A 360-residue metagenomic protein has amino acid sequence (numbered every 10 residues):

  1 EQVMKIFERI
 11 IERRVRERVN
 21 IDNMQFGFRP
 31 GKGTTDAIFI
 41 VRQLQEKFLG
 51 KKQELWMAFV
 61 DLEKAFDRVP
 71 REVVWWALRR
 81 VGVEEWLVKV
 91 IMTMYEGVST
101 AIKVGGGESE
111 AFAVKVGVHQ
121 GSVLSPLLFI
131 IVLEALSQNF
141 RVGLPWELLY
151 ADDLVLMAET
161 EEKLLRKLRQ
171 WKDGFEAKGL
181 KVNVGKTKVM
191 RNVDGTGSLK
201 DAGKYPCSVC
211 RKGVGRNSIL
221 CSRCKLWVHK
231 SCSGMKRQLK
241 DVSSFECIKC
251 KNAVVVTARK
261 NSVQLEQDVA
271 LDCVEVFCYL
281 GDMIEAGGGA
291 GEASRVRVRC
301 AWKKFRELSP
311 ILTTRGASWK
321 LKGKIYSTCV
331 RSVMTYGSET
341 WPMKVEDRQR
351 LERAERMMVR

Functional and structural regions predicted by a protein language model:
E1-L127: Conserved pre-catalytic core of RNA-dependent polymerases
I6, A202, L265-W341, M357: Basic, alpha-helical interaction scaffolds
Q25, E54-F59, E63, W75 (+10 more regions): Beta-strand-rich binding-surface signature of beta-sandwich/beta-barrel folds used to engage anionic ligands
Q25-G27, L55-A65, G117-S125, V142-E161 (+7 more regions): Catalytic palm active-site di-aspartate
A37-W56, Q138-R141, V209-G213, E266-A270: A short acidic-Thr-Gly-centered motif at the start of a beta-strand
K64-V81, G117, L154-K178, N192-G197 (+4 more regions): Catalytic palm subdomain of template-directed nucleic-acid polymerases, centered on the conserved carboxylate motif
G106, V182-A202, V254-C273: Short, conserved micro-motifs composed of acidic
G203-V255: PHD-type zinc finger and closely related Cys/His-rich zinc-binding mini-domains in nuclear regulators
